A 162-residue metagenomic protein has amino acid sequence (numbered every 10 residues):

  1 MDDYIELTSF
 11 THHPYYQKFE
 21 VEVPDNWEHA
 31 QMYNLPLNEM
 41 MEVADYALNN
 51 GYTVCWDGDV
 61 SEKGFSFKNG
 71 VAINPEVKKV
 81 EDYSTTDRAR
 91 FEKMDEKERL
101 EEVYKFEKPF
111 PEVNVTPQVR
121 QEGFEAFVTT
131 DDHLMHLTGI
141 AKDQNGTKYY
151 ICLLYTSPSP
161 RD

Functional and structural regions predicted by a protein language model:
M1-D25, H29: Aromatic-residue-lined binding/catalytic grooves and analogous aromatic/hydrophobic interfacial grooves in multimeric
Y16, E20-P24, M32, K105 (+2 more regions): Alpha-helical context
N34-N38: Soluble non-cytosolic domains of exported or imported proteins
E39-L154: Active-site-adjacent substructure of cysteine-protease-like catalytic cores
Y155-D162: Conserved small/polar residues in nucleotide/adenosyl-binding loops
